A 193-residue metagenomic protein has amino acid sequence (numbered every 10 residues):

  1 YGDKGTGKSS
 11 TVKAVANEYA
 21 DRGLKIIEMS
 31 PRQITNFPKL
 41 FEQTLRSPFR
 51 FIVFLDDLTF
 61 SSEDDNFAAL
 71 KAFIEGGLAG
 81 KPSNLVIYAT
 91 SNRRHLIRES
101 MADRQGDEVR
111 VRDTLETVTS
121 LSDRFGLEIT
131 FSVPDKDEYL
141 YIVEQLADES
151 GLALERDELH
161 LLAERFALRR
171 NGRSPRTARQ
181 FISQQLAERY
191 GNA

Functional and structural regions predicted by a protein language model:
Y1-I27, F41-R46: Walker A/P-loop
K4, P31-F37: Short acidic loop-to-helix transition motifs that present clustered carboxylates
G23-K25, P48-I52, K81-Y88: Loop/turn-to-beta-strand initiation segments
E42, S62-E108, D113: Conserved catalytic/switch belt of AAA+ P-loop NTPases
D56-L58: Walker B catalytic acidic pair
D107-T119, G126-E138: Conserved AAA+ ATPase "SRH/arginine-finger" region at the nucleotide-binding site
S132-A193: C-terminal alpha-helical "lid" subdomain
